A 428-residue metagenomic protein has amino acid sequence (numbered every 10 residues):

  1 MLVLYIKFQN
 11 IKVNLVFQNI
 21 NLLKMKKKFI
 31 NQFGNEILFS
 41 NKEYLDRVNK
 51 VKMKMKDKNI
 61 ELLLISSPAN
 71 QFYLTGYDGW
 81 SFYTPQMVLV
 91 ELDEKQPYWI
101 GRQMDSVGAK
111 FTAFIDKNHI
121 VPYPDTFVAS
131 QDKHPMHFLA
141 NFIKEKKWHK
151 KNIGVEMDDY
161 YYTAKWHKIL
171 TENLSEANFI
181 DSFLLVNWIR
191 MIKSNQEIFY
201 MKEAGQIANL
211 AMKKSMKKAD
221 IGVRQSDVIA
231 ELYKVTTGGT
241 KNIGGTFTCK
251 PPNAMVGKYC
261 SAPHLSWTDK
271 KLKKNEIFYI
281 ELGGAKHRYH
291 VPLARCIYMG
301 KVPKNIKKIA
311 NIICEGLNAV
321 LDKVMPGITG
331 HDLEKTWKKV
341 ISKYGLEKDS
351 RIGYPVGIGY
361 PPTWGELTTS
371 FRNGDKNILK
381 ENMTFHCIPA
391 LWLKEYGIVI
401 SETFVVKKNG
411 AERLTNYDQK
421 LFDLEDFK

Functional and structural regions predicted by a protein language model:
F8: Cationic, low-complexity basic patches in intrinsically disordered or flexible, solvent-exposed regions
I11-K428: Active-site neighborhoods and metal-handling regions in enzymes and metal-associated proteins
